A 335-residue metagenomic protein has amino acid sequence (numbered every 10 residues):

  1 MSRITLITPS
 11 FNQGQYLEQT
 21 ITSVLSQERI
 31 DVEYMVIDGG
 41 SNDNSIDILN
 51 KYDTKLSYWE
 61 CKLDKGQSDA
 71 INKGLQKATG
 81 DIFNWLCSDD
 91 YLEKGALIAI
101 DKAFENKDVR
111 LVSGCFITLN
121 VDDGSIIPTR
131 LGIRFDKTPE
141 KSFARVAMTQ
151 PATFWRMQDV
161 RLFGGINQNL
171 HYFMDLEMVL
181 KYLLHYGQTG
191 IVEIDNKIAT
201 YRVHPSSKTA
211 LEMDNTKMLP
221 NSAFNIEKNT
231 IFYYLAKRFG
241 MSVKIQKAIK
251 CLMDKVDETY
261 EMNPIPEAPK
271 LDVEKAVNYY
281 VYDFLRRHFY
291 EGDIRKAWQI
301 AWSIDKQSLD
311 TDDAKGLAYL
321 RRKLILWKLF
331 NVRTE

Functional and structural regions predicted by a protein language model:
S2-T5, E33, E177: Cell-envelope/extracellular polymer assembly enzymes that use nucleotide-activated donors
T22-D31: Short, acidic, metal-binding catalytic loop of nucleotide-sugar glycosyltransferases
D38-D47, C87: A conserved acidic beta->alpha catalytic loop
N44, D69, D90-A103: Acidic donor-binding/catalytic loop of UDP-sugar-dependent glycosyltransferases, especially processive GT2
C61-A78: Glycine-rich, basic loop-to-helix element that forms the pyrophosphate-binding segment of sugar-nucleotide handling
F83: Short aromatic/hydrophobic "clamp" motif used to bind/position activated sugar donors
G95-P128: Conserved donor NDP-sugar-binding/catalytic core segment of glycosyltransferases
L131-I231, L235-K247: Conserved nucleotide-sugar donor-binding catalytic segment
